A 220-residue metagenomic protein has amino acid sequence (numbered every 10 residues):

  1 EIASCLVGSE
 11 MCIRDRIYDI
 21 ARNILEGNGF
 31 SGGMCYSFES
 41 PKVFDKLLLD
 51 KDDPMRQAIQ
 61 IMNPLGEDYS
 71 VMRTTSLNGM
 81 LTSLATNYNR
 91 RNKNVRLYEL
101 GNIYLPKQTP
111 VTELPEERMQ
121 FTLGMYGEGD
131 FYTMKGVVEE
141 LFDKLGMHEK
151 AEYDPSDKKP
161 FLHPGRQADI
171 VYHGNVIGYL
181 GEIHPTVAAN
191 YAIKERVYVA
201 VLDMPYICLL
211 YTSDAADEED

Functional and structural regions predicted by a protein language model:
E1, I20, V137: Short Gly/charged-rich anion-binding patches and loops
E1-G8, I13, Y211-D220: Single conserved hydrophobic/aromatic residue that forms the stacking wall/gate of nucleotide- or nucleobase-binding
S9-E10, R14-K42: Noncatalytic alpha-helical scaffolds and linker/capping helices
S31-S213: TRNA-recognition modules of translation machinery and tRNA-sensing kinases, especially anticodon-binding
